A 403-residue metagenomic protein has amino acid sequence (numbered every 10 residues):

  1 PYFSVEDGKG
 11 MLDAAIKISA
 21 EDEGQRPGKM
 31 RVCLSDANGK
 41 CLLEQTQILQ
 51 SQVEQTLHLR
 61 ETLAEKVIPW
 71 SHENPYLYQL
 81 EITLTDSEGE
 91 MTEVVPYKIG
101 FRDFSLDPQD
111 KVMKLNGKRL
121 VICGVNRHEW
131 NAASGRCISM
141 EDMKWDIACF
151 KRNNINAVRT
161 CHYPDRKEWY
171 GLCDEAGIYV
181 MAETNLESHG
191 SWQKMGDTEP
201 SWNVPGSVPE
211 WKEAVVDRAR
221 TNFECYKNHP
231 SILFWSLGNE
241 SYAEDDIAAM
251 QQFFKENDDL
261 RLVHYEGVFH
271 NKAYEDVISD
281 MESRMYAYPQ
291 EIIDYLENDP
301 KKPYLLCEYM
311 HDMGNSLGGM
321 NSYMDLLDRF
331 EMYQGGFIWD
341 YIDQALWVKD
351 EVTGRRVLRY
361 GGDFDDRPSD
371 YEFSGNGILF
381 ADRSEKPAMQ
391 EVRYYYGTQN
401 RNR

Functional and structural regions predicted by a protein language model:
P1-L172, A176-V180, R218-A219, L233-F234 (+3 more regions): Secreted/periplasmic carbohydrate-active enzymes, especially glycoside hydrolases
G10, V216, L233-W235, K255 (+2 more regions): Substrate-binding clefts and catalytic carboxylate motifs of secreted carbohydrate-active enzymes
C123-H128, R136, E183-F223, Y360-E372: Aromatic- and acidic-residue-enriched carbohydrate-binding clefts of CAZyme catalytic domains
C123-V125, V158-T160, V180-A182, L237 (+4 more regions): Hydrophobic faces of well-ordered beta-strands that scaffold small-molecule active sites in alpha/beta enzyme cores
N126-E141, C149, N153-P164, E199-A214 (+3 more regions): The substrate-binding groove and active-site-proximal loops of carbohydrate-active enzymes, especially glycoside
R127, Y163, N185-E187, G238-E240 (+4 more regions): Active-site beta-loop-alpha junctions enriched in small/polar residues
Y170-M181, W192-G206, Q252-F254, V348-G362: Aromatic- and acidic-residue-enriched segments that line the glycan-binding/catalytic groove of carbohydrate-active
E175, N203-M281, Y286-K301: Active-site neighborhood of glycoside hydrolase catalytic domains
